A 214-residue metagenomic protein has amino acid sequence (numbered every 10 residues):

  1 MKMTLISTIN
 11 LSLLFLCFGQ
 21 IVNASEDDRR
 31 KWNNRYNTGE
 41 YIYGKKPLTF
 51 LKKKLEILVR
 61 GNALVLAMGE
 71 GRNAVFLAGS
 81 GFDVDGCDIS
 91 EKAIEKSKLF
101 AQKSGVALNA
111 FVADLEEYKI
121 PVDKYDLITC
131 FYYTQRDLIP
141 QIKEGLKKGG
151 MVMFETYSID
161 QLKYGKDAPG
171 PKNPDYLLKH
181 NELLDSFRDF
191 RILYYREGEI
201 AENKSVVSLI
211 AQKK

Functional and structural regions predicted by a protein language model:
R60-G69: Conserved class I S-adenosyl-L-methionine
D83-D88: Conserved SAM-binding motif I beta-strand of class I
S90-K92: Conserved SAM/SAH-binding beta-strand->alpha-helix loop
S97-K98: Conserved SAM-binding loop
S104-L115: Conserved SAM-binding strand-loop segment of SAM-dependent methyltransferases
Y118-L127: A short acidic, Gly/Pro-enriched loop at the edge of an enzyme's catalytic core that lines a small-molecule cofactor
Y133-L146: A short, conserved alpha-helix within the catalytic core of class I
G150-Q161: Conserved beta-strand signature within the Rossmann-like core of class I S-adenosyl-L-methionine
